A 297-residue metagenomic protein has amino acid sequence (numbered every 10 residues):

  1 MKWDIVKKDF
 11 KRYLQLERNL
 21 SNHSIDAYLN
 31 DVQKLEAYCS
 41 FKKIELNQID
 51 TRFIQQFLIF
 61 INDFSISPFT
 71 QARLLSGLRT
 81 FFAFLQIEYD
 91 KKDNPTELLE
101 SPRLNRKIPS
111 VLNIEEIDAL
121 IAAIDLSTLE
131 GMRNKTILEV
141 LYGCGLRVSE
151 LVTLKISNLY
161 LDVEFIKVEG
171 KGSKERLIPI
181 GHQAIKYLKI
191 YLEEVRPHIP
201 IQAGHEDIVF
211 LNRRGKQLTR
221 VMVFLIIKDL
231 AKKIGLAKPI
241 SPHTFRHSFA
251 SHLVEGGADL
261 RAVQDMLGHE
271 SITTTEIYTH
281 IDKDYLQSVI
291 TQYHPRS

Functional and structural regions predicted by a protein language model:
M1-S297: Conserved catalytic core of the tyrosine transesterase superfamily
